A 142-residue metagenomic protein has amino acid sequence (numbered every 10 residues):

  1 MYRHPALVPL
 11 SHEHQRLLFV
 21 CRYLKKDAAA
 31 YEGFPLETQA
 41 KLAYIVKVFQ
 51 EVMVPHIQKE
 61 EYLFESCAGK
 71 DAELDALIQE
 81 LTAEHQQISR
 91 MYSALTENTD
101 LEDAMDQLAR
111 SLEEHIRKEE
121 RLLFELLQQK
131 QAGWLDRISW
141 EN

Functional and structural regions predicted by a protein language model:
M1-N142: Small-residue-biased structural context
